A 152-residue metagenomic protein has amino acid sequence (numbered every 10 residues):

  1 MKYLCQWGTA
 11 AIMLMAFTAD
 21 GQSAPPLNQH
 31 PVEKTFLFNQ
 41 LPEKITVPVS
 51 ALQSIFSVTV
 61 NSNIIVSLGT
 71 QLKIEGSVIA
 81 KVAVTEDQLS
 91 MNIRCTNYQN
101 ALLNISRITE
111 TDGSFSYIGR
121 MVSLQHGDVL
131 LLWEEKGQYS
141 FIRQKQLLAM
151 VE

Functional and structural regions predicted by a protein language model:
K2-A10: Sec-dependent signal peptide recognition, specifically the positively charged N-region followed immediately by
C5-Q6, D20-Q22: Long, terminal "pre-/pro-" and other extracytoplasmic accessory regions that lie outside the mature folded/catalytic
A16-T18: N-terminal signal peptide c-region/cleavage motif recognized by signal peptidases
G21-E152: N-terminal prosegments of processed precursors
